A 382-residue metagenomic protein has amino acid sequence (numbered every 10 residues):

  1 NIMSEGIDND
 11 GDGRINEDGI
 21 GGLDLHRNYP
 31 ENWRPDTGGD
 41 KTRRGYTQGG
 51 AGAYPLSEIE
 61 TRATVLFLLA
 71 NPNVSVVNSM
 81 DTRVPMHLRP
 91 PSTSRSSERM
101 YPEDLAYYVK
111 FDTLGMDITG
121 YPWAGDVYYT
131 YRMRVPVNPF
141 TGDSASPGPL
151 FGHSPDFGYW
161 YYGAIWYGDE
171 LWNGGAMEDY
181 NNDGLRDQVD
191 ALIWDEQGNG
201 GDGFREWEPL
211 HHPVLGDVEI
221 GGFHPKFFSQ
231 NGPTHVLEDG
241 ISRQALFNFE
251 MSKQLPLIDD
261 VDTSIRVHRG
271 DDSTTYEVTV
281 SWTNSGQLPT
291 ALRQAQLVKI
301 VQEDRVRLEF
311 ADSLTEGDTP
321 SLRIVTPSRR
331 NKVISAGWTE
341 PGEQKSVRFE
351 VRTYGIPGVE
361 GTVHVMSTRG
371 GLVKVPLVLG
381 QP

Functional and structural regions predicted by a protein language model:
N1-I2, G6-I15, D179-Q188: Acidic, glycine-anchored loop motifs typical of Ca2+
D18-H268, Y276-E277, S281-S285, E309-R329: Metallocarboxypeptidase
T279-W282, F349, V363: Buried hydrophobic-core signal for structured, non-transmembrane domains
W282-L297: Short amphipathic, basic-aromatic surface patches that mediate peripheral association with negatively charged
A295-S313: Extended low-complexity, serine/threonine- and proline-enriched intrinsically disordered segments
L314-G355: Intrinsically disordered, low-complexity Pro/Gly/Ser/Thr-rich segments with frequent PxxP/GP/PP motifs and embedded
G355-Q381: Terminal connector regions
